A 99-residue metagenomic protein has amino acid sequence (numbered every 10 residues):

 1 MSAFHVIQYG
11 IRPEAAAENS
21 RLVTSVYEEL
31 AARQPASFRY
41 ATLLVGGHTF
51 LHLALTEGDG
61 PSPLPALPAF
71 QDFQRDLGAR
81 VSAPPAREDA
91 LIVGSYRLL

Functional and structural regions predicted by a protein language model:
S2-G10, L51-L53: Active-site-flanking beta-strand signature of metal-NTP-handling nucleotidyl enzymes and homologous cyclase-like
F4, R39-Y40: Short hydrophobic/aromatic beta-strand element in the GNAT-like acyltransferase core that lines or flanks the acyl-donor
G10-R21: Short, surface-exposed ligand-recognition loops at beta-strand->loop->(often short) alpha-helix junctions that present
I11-P13, T56-G58, G94: Non-catalytic surface loops within mature trypsin-like serine protease
S25, E29-R39, L55-E88: An amphipathic, aromatic/His-enriched active-site/gating alpha helix that lines ligand/cofactor pockets
T42-G47: A short beta-turn/loop motif at secondary-structure boundaries
T49-L51, R97: Short catalytic/ligand-binding loop motif for oxyanion handling, primarily in non-cytosolic enzymes, centered on
A90-L99: Short, low-order "capping/linker" segments at domain edges
